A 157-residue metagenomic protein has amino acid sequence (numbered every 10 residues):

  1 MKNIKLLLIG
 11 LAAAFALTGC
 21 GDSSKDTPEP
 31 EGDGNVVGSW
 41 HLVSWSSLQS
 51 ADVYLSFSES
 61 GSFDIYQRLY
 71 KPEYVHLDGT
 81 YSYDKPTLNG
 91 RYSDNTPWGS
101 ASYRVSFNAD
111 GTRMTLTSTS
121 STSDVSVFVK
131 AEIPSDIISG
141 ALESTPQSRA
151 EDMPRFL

Functional and structural regions predicted by a protein language model:
M1-L8: Bacterial N-terminal signal peptides that target proteins for export
A16-G19: C-terminal motif of bacterial Sec signal peptides marking the signal peptidase cleavage site
G21-L77, D84, N89-L157: Lipid interaction determinants
